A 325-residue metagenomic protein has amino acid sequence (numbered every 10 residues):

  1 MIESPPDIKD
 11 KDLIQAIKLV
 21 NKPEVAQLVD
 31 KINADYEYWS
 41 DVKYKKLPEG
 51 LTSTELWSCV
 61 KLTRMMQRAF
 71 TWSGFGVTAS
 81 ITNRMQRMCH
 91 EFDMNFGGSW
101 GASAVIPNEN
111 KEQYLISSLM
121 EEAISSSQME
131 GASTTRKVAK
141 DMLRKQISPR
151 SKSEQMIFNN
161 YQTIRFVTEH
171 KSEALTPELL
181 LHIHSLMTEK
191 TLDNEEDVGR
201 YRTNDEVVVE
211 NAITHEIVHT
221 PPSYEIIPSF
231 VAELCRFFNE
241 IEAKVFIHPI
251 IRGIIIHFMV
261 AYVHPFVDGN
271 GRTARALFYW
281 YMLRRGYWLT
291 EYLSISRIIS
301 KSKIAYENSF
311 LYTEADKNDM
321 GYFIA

Functional and structural regions predicted by a protein language model:
M1-A325: FIC/Doc superfamily catalytic core
